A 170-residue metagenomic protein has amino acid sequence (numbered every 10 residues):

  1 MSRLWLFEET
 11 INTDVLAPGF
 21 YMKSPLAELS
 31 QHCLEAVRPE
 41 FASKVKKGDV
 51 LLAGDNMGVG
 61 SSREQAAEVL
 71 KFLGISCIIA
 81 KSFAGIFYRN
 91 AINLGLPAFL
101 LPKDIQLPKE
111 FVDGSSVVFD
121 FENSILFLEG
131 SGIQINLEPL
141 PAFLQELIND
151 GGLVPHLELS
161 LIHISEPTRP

Functional and structural regions predicted by a protein language model:
M1-K23: Polybasic, low-complexity association/targeting segments
N12, D104-P108, I125-L126, F143-L144: A short acidic, often aromatic-flanked loop/helix-cap motif at beta-alpha or helix-coil junctions that lines enzyme
V15, H32, N90, F143-E146 (+1 more regions): Alpha-helical scaffold segments in soluble metabolic enzymes
A17-N123: Feature captures the catalytic cores and cofactor-binding loops of soluble hydro-lyases/lyases that act on carboxylate
G58-E64, I148-H156: Conserved phosphate/anionic-ligand binding catalytic regions in large, soluble enzymes, centered on
V117-G151: C-terminal binding/interaction regions
S160-P170: Residue-level detector of conserved catalytic or cofactor/ligand-binding positions in enzyme active sites
